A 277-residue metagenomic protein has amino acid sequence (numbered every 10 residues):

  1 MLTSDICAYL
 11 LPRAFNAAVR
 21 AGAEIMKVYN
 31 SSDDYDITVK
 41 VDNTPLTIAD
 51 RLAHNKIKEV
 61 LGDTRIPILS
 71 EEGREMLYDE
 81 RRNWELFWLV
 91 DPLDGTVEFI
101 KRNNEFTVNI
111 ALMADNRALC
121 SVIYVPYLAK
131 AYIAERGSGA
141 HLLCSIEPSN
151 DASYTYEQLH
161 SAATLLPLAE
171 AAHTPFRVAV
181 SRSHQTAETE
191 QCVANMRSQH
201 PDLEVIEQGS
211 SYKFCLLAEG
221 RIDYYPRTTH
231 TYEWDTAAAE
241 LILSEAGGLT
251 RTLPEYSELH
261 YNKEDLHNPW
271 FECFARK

Functional and structural regions predicted by a protein language model:
M1-A18, G22, Y154-L159, E190-Q199 (+2 more regions): Oxyanion/phosphate-interacting regions
M1-L93, A172, Q191, E255-S257: N-terminal subdomain of lithium-sensitive/metallo-dependent phosphomonoesterases centered on the IMPase/IPPase/PAP
A21, I25, D50, L61 (+6 more regions): Residue-level signal for inorganic ion chemistry
R51, E72, P92-G95, P126 (+2 more regions): Generic detector of well-ordered alpha-helical packing
E80-R82, I100-N104, A134, E264: Short glycine/proline-enriched turns and hinge-like loops at secondary-structure junctions
W84-I123: Glycine-rich active-site/cofactor-binding loop and its immediate structural neighborhood
I110-F214, L259-K277: Acidic beta-strand-loop-alpha-helix segment within the catalytic core of divalent metal-dependent phosphate-processing
